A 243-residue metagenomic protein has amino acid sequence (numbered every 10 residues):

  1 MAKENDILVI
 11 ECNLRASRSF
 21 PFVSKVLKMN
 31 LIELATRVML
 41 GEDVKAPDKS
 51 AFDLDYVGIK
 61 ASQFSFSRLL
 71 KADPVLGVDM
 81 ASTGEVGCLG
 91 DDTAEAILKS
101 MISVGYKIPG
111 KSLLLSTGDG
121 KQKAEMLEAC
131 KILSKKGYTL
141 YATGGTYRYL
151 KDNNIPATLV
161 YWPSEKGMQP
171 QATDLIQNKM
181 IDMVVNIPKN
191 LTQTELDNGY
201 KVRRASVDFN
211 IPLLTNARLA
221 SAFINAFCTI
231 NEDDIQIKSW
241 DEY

Functional and structural regions predicted by a protein language model:
M1-P109: ATP-dependent carboxylate activation and anion-phosphoryl transfer catalytic cores that bind Mg-ATP to form
R15, G118-G120, P188-T192: Short glycine-rich anion-binding loops that position phosphate/pyrophosphate groups of nucleotides and phosphorylated
T93-K99, T117-K121, L140-A142, Y161-T173: A general structural motif
M101-L113, I132-K135, L175-I181: Glycine-rich phosphate/diphosphate-binding loops that line cofactor/substrate pockets in enzymes
L114-L115, G137-L150: Short internal beta-strands
K121-I132, T146-Y149: N-terminal active-site wall of soluble small-molecule enzyme domains
Y161-S164, Q169-Y243: Peripheral docking tails and interdomain loops at the edges of cofactor- or intermediate-handling domains
